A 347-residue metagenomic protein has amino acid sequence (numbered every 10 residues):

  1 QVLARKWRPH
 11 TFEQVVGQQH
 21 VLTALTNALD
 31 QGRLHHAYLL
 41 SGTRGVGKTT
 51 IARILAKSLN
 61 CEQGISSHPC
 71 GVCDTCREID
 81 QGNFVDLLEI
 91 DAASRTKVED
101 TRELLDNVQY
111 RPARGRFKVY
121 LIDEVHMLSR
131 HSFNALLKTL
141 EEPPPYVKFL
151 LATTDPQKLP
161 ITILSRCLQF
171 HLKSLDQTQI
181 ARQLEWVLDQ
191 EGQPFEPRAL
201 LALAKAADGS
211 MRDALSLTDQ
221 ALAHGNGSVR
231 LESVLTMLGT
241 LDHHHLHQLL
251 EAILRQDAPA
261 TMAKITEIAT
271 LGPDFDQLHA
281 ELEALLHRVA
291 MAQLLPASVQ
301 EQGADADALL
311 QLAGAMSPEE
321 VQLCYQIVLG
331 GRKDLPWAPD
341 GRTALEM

Functional and structural regions predicted by a protein language model:
Q1-Q169: P-loop/Walker A NTP-binding region and its immediately flanking N-terminal helices in P-loop NTPase folds
E78-V85, D100-E103, R116, A152 (+1 more regions): Extended, largely alpha-helical regulatory/partner-binding modules appended to the mid-to-C-terminal parts
